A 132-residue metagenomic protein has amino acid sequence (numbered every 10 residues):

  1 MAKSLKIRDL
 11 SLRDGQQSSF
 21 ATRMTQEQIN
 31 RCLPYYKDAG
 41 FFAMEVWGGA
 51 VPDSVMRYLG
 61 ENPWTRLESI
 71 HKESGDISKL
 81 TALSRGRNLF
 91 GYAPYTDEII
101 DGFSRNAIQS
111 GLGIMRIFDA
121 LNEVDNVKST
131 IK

Functional and structural regions predicted by a protein language model:
M1-T22, G75-A93: N-terminal small/glycine-rich loop or linker at the start of catalytic domains across soluble metabolic enzymes
A2-K3, Y35-G40, K72-S74, E98-D101: Short low-complexity stretches enriched in small and charged residues
S4-F42, V46, S54-V55: Conserved N-terminal beta1-alpha1 strand-loop-helix module at the mouth
G48-K132: Active-site beta->alpha loop and helix N-cap motifs at the rims of alpha/beta catalytic domains
